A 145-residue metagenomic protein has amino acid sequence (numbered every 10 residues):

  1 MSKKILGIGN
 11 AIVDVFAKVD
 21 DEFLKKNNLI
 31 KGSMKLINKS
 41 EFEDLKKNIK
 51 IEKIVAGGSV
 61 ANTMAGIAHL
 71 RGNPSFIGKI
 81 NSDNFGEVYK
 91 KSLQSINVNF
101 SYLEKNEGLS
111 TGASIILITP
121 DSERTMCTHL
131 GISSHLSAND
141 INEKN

Functional and structural regions predicted by a protein language model:
M1-I77: Glycine-rich phosphate/adenosyl-contacting loop at the front of the ribokinase-like
K3, T111-A113: Change "...and in nucleic-acid phosphodiester-cleaving endonucleases..." to "...and in nucleic-acid processing enzymes
I8-G9, I77-K79, I118-P120, C127: Short hydrophobic segments within beta-strands
V55-N62, F85, E107-G108, S133-I141: Short secondary-structure boundary/capping elements
I77, S82, L103-E104: A short glycine-rich beta-strand->turn/loop micro-motif centered on a GG-aromatic cluster
S82, G86-S95: Short, electropositive alpha-helical surface patch
S92-L109: A glycine-rich helix N-cap at a beta->alpha junction
S101-N106, I116-N145: Conserved phosphate-binding/catalytic loop of the ribokinase/pfkB sugar-kinase fold
